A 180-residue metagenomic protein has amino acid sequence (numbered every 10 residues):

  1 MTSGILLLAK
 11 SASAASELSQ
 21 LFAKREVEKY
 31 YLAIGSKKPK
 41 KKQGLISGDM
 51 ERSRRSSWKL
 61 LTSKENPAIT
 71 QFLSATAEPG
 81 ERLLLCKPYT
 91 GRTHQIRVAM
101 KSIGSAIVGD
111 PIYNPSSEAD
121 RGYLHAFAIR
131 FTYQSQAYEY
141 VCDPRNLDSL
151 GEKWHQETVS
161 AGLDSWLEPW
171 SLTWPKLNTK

Functional and structural regions predicted by a protein language model:
M1, K29, I46, N66-Q71 (+4 more regions): A generic structural signal for well-ordered coil/turn residues at beta-strand boundaries that shape enzyme active-site
M1-K24: Glycine/acidic-rich beta-strand-loop module
L8-K10, I34-S36, K87: Short hydrophobic/aromatic beta-strand micro-patches that form the beta-sheet surface supporting nucleotide- or nucleic
A15-Q20, L32-L83, V98: Glycine- and acidic-residue-rich catalytic/RNA-contacting loop of pseudouridine synthases
H94: Exposed beta-strand face motif in extracellular beta-rich ectodomains
A99-K180: Pseudouridine synthases involved in rRNA/tRNA modification
